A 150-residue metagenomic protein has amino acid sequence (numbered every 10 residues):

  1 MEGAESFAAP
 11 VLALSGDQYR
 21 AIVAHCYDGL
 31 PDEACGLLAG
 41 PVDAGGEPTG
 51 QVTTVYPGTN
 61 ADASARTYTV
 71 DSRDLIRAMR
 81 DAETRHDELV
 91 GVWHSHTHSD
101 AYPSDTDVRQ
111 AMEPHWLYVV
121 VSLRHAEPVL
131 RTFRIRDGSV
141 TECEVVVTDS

Functional and structural regions predicted by a protein language model:
M1-L89, H98-S150: Conserved beta-strand-loop surface patch within small alpha/beta domains used for substrate/adaptor or ligand engagement
S95: Short, well-ordered beta-to-alpha junction loops that form the rim of enzyme active sites and present histidine/acidic
